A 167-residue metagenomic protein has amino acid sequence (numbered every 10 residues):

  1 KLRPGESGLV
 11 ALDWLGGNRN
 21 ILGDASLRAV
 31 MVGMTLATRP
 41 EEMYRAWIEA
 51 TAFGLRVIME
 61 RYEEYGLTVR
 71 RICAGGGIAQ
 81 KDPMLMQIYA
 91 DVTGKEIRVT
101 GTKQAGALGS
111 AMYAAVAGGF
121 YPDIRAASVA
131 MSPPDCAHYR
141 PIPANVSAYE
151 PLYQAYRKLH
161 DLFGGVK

Functional and structural regions predicted by a protein language model:
K1-K167: Glycine/Thr-rich phosphate-binding loops that ligate phosphate moieties of nucleotide and other phosphorylated ligands
